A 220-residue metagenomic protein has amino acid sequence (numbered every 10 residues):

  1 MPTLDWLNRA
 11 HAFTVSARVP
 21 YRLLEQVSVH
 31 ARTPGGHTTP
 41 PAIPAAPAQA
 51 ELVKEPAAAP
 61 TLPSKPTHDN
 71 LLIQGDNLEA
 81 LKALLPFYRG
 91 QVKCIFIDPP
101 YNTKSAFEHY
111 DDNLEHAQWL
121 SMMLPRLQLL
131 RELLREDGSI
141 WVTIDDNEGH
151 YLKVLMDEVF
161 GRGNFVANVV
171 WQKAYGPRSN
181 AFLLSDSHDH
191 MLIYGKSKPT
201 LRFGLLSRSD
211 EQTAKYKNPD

Functional and structural regions predicted by a protein language model:
M1-F96, T103-A117, M122-P125: DnaQ-like (DEDDh/DEDDy) 3′-5′ exonuclease domain used for proofreading and 3′-end trimming on nucleic acids
L72, F96, W141-T143, V170 (+1 more regions): Structured core elements
L84, S105-Y110, L152-V154, N168 (+2 more regions): Short, solvent-exposed loop/turn and secondary-structure capping segments
P86-R89, V154-R162, S185-D186: Short, surface-exposed basic-aromatic patches at helix termini and helix-loop junctions that form
Y101-N102, D146-G149, A174-G176, S197-T200: Conserved nucleotide-binding/hydrolysis micro-motifs of P-loop NTPases
H116-V170: Conserved Class I SAM-dependent methyltransferase catalytic core
G176-D220: Flexible, glycine-/basic-rich loop-and-beta segments that form/coincide with the SAM-dependent methyltransferase
